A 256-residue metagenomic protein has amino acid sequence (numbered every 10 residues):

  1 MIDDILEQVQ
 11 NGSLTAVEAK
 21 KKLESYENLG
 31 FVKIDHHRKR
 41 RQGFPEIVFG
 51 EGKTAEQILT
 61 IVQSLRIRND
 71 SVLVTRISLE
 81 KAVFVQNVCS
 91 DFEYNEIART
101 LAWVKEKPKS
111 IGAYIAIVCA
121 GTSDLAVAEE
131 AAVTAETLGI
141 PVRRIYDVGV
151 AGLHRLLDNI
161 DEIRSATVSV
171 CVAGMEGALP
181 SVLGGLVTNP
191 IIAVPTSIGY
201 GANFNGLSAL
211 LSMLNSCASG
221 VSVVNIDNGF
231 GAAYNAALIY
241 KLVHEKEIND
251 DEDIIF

Functional and structural regions predicted by a protein language model:
M1-S78, N87-V88, F92: Long amphipathic alpha-helical segments
E56-I58, D124-E129, L153, A173-L183 (+2 more regions): Short glycine/serine/threonine-rich phosphate/pyrophosphate-binding segments that cradle anionic phosphate groups
E93-N95, L183-G206, I254-F256: Short, acidic/small-residue loops that bind anionic groups at enzyme active sites
T100-A102, P141-E162, L207-S208, V224: Glycine-rich oxoanion-binding loops at beta->alpha junctions
I111-G152: Glycine-rich phosphate/diphosphate-binding loop of Rossmann-like nucleotide-binding domains
C119, S123, D161-R164, V168 (+2 more regions): C-terminal binding/interaction regions
D158-T196: Glycine-rich phosphate-binding loop
